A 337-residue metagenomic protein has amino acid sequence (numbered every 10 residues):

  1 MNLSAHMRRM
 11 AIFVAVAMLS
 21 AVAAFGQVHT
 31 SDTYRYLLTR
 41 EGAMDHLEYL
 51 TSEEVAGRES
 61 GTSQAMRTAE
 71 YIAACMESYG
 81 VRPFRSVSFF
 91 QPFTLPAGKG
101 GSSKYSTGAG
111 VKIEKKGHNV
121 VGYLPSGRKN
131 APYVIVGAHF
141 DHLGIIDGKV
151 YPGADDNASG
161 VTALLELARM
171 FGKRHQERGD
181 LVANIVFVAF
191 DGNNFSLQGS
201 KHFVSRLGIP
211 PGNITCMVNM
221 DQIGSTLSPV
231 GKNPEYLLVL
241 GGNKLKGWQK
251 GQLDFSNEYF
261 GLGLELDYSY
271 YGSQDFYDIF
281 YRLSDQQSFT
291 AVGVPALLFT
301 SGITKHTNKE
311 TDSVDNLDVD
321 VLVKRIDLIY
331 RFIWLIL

Functional and structural regions predicted by a protein language model:
A11-V22: Bacterial N-terminal signal peptides
A24-G26: Boundary at the C-terminal end of the N-terminal hydrophobic targeting segment
V28-D32, Y36-R67, Y79-R85, K305-D312: N-terminal capping segment at the start of a domain
T30, T304-L337: His/Asp/Glu-rich mid-to-C-terminal helical/loop segments that flank catalytic regions of hydrolases
L38, G42-D45, Y49, S63-S78 (+7 more regions): Extracytoplasmic/secreted proteins, especially bacterial periplasmic and envelope-associated proteins
R58-Y123: A non-catalytic alpha/beta surface segment that caps or lines the substrate-entry region of metallo-dependent hydrolase
V120, V136-S196, I329: Alpha-helical metal-binding/catalytic segments enriched in His/Glu/Asp
F190-V292, A296-L298: Metal-dependent peptidase/peptidase-like ectodomains
